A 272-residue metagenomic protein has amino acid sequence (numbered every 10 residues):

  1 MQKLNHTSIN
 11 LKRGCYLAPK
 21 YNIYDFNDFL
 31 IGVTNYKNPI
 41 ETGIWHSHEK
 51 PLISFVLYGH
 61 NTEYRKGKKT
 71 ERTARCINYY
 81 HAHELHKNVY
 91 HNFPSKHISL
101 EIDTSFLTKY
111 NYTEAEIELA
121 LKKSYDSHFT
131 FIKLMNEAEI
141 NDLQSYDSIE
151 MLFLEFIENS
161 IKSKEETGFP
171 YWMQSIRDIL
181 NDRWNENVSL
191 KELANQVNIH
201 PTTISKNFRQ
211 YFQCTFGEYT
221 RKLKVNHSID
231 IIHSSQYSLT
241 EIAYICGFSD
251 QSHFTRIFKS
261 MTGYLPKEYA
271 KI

Functional and structural regions predicted by a protein language model:
M1-N27, E137, E158: A short, N-terminal "cap"/entry segment at the start of jelly-roll beta-barrel domains of the cupin/DSBH fold
R13-I117: N-terminal regulatory/effector-sensing and dimerization cores that precede helix-turn-helix DNA-binding domains
K37, N159-K164, Q210-Q213: Short, Lys/Arg-enriched N-terminal segment that forms or immediately precedes the first helix of a structured domain
E49, F169, M173, R221: Short, conserved glycine- and acidic-residue-centered signature motifs in active-site or ligand-binding loops
L100, T104-N111, A120-N185, P201-T203: An amphipathic alpha-helical interaction segment
D178, D182, N187, K191 (+3 more regions): Terminal helix-turn-helix DNA-binding modules in bacterial transcription factors
E192-N195, P201: Amphipathic heptad-repeat alpha-helical coiled-coil/stalk segments that mediate oligomerization, filament/stalk
P201-T202, K206, D250-S252: The DNA-contacting recognition helix of HTH DNA-binding domains and analogous helical DNA-recognition elements
